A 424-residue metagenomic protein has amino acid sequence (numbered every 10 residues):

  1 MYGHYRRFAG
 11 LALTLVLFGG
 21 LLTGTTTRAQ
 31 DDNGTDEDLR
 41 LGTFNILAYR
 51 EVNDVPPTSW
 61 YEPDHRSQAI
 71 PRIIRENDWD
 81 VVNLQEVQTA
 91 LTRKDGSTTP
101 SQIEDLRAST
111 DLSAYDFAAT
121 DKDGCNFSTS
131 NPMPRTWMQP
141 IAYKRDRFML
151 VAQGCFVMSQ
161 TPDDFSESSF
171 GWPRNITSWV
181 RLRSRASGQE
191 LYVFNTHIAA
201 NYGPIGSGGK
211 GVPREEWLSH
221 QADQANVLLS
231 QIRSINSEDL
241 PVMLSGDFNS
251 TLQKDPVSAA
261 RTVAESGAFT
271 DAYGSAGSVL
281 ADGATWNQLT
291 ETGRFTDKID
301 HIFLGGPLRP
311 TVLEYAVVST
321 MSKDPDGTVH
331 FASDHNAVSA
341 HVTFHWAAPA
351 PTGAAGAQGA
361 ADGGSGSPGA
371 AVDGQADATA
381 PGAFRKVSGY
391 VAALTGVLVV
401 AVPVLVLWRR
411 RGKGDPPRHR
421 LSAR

Functional and structural regions predicted by a protein language model:
Y2, R6-T14, L22-L112, K122-N131 (+4 more regions): N-terminal, active-site-proximal structural segment of metallo-dependent hydrolase catalytic domains
Q30, R233-M243, S250-G396, D415 (+1 more regions): Metal-dependent phosphoester-hydrolase catalytic domains
R40-I46, I70-T99, A142, V180 (+5 more regions): Active-site beta-strand/loop signature of hydrolases that rely on acidic residues for catalysis
T43-S67, D163-F170, A199-H220: Acidic/histidine-rich helix-loop elements that form or flank divalent-metal/phosphate-binding sites at the catalytic
R50, T89-T92, N126, N201-Y202 (+3 more regions): Active-site environment of divalent metal-dependent phosphoester hydrolases
H65, A69-I73, T98-D105, W137 (+6 more regions): Extracytoplasmic/secreted proteins, especially bacterial periplasmic and envelope-associated proteins
Q88-A199, V317: Structured beta-strand-rich core segments of catalytic domains in phosphoester-bond hydrolases
L398-R410: Alpha-helical transmembrane segments
